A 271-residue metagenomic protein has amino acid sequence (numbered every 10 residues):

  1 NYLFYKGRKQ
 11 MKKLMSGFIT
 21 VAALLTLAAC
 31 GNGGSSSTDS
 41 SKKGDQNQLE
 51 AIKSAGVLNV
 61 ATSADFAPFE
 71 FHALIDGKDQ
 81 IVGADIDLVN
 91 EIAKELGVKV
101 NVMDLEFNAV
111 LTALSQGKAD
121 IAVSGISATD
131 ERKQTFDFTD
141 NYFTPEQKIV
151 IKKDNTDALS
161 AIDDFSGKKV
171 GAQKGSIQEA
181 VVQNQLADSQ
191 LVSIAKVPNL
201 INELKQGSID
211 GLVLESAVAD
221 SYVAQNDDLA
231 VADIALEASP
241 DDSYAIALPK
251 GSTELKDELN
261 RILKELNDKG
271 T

Functional and structural regions predicted by a protein language model:
T26-A29: C-terminal motif of bacterial Sec signal peptides marking the signal peptidase cleavage site
G31-G33, I86-E95, S176, S243-T271: Extended ligand-binding regions for polar small-molecule ligands
D39-G125: Extracytoplasmic small-molecule ligand-binding "clamshell" domains of the periplasmic binding protein/Venus flytrap
G56-T62, V82, I162-G175, Q190: Short loop->beta-strand "edge-of-pocket" segments that line small-molecule binding or catalytic clefts across diverse
A84-I86, N101-T112, D157, V192-Q206: Short helix-initiation/N-cap motifs at beta->coil->alpha
K99-D164: Acidic, polar ligand-binding/catalytic clefts
A109, I126-Q134, V181-N184, K205-Q206 (+1 more regions): A ligand-binding cleft/hinge motif common to bilobed small-molecule-binding domains
T144-I151, D220-K264: Periplasmic-binding protein-like
